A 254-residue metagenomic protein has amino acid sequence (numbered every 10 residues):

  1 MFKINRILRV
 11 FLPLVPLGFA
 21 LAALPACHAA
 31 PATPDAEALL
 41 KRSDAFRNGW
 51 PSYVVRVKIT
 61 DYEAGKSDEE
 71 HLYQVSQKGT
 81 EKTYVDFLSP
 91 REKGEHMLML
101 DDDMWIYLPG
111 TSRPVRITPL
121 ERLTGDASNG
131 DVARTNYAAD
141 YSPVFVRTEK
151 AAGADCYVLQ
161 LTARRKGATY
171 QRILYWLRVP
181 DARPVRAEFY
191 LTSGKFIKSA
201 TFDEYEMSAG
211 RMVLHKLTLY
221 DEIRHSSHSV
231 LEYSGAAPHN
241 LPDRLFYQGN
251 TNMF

Functional and structural regions predicted by a protein language model:
M1-L8: N-terminal secretory signal peptides that target proteins for export/translocation
V10-A23: Bacterial N-terminal signal peptides
A30-S52, K58-I59, S67-E69, K93 (+5 more regions): Flexible, processing/modification-adjacent segments and terminal tails in exported/periplasmic/extracellular proteins
S43, Y73-Q77, F202-M207: Extended lipid/amphipathic-ligand handling interfaces
V54-Y84, L88-P90: N-terminal, post-signal-peptide region of Sec/Tat-exported proteins
R56, V75, F87, R91 (+3 more regions): Ribonuclease/tRNase effector modules and their secretory precursors
N136, A154-G249: Gly/Pro-enriched, hydrophobic low-complexity segments that function as extracytoplasmic propeptides/linkers
